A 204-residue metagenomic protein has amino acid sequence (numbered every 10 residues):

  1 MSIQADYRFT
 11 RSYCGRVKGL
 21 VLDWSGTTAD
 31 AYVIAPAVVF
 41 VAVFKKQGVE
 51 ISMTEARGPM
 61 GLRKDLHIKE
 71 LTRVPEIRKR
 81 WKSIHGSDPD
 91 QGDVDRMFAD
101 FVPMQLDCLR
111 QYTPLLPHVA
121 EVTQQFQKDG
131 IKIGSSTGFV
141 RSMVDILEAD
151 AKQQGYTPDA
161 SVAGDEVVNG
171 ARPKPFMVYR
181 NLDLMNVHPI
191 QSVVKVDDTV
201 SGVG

Functional and structural regions predicted by a protein language model:
I3-A120, Q124-D129, D145: N-terminal helical cap/lid subdomain that shapes the substrate entry/recognition surface in HAD-like hydrolases
V17, V21, T27, V119 (+4 more regions): Hydrophobic aliphatic residue packing
F40-V41, M53, V178, L182 (+1 more regions): Generic structural marker for isolated residues within well-ordered, non-membrane alpha-helices of soluble domains
Q124, V203-G204: Alpha-helical segments flanking ligand/cofactor-binding loops in enzyme cores
G134, F139-S201: Substrate-recognition "cap/lid" segment bordering the active-site pocket of phosphatases
